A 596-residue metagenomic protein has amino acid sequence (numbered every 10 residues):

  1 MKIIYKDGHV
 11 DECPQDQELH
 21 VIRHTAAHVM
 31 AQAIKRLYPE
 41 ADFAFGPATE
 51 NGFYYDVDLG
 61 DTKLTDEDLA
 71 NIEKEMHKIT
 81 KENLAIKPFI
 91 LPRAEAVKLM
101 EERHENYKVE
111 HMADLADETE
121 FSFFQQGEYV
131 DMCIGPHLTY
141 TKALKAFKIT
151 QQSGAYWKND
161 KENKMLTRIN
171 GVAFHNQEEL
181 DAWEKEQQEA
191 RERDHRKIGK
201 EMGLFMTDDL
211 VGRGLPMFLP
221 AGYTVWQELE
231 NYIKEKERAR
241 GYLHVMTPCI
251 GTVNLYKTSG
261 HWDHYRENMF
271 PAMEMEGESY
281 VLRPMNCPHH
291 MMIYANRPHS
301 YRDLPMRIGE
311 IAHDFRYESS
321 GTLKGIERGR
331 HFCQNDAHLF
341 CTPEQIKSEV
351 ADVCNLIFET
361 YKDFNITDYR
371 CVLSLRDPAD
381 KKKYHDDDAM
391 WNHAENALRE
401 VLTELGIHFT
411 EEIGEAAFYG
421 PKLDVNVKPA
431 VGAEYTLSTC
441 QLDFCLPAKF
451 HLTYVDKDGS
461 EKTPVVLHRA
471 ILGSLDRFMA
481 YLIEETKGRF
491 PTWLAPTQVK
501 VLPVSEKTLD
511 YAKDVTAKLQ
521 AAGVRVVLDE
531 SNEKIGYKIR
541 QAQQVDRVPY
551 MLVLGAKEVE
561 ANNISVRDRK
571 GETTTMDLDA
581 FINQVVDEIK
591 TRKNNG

Functional and structural regions predicted by a protein language model:
M1-D42, E50, D56-G596: NTP/phosphate- and nucleic-acid-binding module
F45: Conserved P-loop NTP-binding catalytic core
